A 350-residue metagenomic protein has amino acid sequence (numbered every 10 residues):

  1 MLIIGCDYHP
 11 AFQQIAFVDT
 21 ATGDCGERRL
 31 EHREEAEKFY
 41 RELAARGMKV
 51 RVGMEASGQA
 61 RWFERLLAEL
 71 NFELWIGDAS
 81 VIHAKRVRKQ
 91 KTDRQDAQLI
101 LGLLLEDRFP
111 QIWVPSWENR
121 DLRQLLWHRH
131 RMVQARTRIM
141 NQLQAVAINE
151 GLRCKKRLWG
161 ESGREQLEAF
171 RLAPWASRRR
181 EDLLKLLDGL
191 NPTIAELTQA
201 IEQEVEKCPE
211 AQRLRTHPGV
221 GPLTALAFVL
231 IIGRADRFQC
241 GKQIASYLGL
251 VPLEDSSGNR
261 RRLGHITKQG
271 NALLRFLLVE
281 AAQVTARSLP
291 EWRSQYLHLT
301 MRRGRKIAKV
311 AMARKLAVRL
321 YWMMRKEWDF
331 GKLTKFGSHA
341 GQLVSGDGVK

Functional and structural regions predicted by a protein language model:
M1-K350: A detector of single, family-specific signature residues that are central to catalytic or substrate-handling motifs
